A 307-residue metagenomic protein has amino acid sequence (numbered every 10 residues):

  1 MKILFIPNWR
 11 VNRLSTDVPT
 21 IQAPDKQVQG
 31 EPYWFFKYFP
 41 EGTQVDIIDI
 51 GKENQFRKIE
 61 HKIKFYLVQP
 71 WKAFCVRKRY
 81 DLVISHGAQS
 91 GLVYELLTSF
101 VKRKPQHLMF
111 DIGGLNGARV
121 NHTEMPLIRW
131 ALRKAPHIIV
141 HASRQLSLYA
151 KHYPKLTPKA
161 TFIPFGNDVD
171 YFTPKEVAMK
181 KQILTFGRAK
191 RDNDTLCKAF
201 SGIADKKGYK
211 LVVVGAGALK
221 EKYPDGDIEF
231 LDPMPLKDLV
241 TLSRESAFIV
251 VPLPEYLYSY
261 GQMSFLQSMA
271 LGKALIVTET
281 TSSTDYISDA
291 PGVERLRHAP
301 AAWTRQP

Functional and structural regions predicted by a protein language model:
Q22-A23, A178-D225, E229-K237: Conserved catalytic-core segment of nucleotide-activated headgroup transferases in glycan assembly
W71-R79, A118-I138: Membrane-proximal helix-turn-helix segments that form the acceptor-binding/catalytic region of lipid-linked
L115, F162-F172, G217-L219: Short beta-strand->alpha-helix junction loop in the catalytic core of nucleotide-activated group-transfer enzymes
A135-P158: A short, active-site helix/loop in glycosyltransferases that binds the activated sugar's phosphate group
S147-K151, P164-K180: Acidic anion/phosphate-binding donor-loop and adjacent secondary structure in glycosyltransferase catalytic cores
K237, V251-Q267, E279-D285: Nucleotide-sugar-dependent
S243-Y258, K273-A274: Acidic donor-binding loop of glycosyltransferase active sites
T284-P307: Change "using UDP/GDP/dTDP sugars" to "using nucleotide sugars
